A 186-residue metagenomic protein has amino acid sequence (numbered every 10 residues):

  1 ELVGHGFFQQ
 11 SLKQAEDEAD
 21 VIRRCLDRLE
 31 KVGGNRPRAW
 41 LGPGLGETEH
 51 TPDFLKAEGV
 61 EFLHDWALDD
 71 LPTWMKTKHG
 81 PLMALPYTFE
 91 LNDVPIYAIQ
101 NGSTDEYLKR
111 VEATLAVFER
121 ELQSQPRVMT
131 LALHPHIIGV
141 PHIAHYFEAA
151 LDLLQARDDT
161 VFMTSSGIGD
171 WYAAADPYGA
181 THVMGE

Functional and structural regions predicted by a protein language model:
L2-H5, R38-W40, F62-H64, M83-L85 (+2 more regions): Hydrophobic faces of well-ordered beta-strands that scaffold small-molecule active sites in alpha/beta enzyme cores
H5-R23: Glycine-rich phosphate-binding "P-loop"
F7-Q9, G42-L45, A67, T88-E90 (+2 more regions): Active-site beta-loop-alpha junctions enriched in small/polar residues
Q10-K13, E47-T51, L71-P72, D93-V94 (+2 more regions): Short catalytic/ligand-binding loop motif for oxyanion handling, primarily in non-cytosolic enzymes, centered on
K13-D17, A98-I99, P141-A144: Short, solvent-exposed loop/turn segments at secondary-structure boundaries
E18, I22, V111, F147: Aromatic/hydrophobic pocket-lining residues that form the small-molecule binding cavity in soluble enzyme cores
D27-S124, G179-T181: Active-site-adjacent pocket scaffolds in enzyme catalytic domains
F62, E112-E186: C-terminal domain-boundary segment and adjacent tail
